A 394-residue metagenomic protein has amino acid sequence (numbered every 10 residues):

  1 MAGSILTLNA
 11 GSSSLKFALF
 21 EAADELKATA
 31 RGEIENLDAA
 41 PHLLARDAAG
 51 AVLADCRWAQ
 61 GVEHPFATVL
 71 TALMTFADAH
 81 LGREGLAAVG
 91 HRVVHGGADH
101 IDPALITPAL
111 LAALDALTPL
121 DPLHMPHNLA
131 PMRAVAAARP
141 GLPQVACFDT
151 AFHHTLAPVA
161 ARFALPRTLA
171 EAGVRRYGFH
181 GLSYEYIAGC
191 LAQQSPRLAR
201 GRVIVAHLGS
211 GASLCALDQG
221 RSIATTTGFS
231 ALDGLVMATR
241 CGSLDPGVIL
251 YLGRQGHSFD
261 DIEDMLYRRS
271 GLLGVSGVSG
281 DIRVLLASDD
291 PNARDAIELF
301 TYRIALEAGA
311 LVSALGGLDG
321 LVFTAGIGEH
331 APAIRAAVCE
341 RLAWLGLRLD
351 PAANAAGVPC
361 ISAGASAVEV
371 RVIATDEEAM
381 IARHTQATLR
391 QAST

Functional and structural regions predicted by a protein language model:
I5, S14-G61, G228: Short glycine-rich, Thr/Ser-proximal phosphate-binding strand/loop in the N-terminal lobe of ATP-dependent enzymes
A10-G11, R92-H95, L208, L318-H330: Glycine-rich beta-strand-to-loop/alpha-helix junction loops that act as flexible
L73-A87, Q193-R197, A308-D319: Phosphate/pyrophosphate-binding loops at sites that engage ATP/ADP/AMP, CoA/4′-phosphopantetheine, polyphosphate
L73-H124, P143-V145, A151-R162: Short beta-strand-loop/turn "lid" adjacent to the catalytic site in phosphate-handling enzymes
F152-R254: Glycine-rich phosphate-binding loop of actin/hexokinase-like ATP-binding domains
L217-D218, I223-S258, D264, G326-A356: Catalytic phosphate/nucleotide-handling subdomain of diverse soluble enzymes
D264, G271-V275, I282-A314: Adenine-nucleotide phosphate-binding core of ATP-dependent small-molecule kinases
R294, E298-D319, G328-T394: Internal helix-turn-beta structural module
